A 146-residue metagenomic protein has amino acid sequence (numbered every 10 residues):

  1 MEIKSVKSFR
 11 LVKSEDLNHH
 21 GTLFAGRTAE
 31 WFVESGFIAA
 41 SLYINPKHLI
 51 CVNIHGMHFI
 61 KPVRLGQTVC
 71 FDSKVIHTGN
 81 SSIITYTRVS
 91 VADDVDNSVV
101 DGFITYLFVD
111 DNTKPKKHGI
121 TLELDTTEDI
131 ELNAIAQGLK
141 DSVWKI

Functional and structural regions predicted by a protein language model:
M1-S14: Short amphipathic
E2-I3, L23, F37-D72, I76-I84 (+1 more regions): Hydrophobic beta-strand-centered segment that forms part of the acyl-chain substrate-binding groove
V6, R64-L65, I76-I146: HotDog/MaoC-like acyl-thioester-processing domains
V12-K13, F59, Y106-F108: Hydrophobic residues in beta-strands and at strand termini
K13-H20, N53: Short, flexible active-site loops
L17-W31: A conserved, well-ordered hydrophobic junction motif at loop->secondary-structure transitions
E30-E34, I38: Short, residue-level hotspots on alpha-helical faces of the histone-fold and other alpha-helical interaction modules
